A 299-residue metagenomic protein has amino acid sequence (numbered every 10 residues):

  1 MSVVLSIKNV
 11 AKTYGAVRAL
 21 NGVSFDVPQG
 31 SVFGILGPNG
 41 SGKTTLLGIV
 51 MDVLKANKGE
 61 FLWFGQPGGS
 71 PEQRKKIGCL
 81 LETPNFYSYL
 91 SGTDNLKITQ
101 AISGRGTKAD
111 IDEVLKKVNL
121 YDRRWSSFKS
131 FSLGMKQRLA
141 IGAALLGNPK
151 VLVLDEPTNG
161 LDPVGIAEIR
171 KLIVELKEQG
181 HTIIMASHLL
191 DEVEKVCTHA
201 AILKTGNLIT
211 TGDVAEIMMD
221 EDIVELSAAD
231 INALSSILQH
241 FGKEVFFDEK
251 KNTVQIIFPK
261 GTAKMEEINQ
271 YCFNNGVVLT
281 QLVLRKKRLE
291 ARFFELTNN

Functional and structural regions predicted by a protein language model:
M1-A11, N299: ABC-family P-loop ATPase nucleotide-binding domain
L5, K12-M185, L190-K204, T210: ABC transporter nucleotide-binding domains
Q73, D110, D213, A233-I237 (+1 more regions): Hydrophobic side chains in well-ordered alpha-helices
R105, K243-F247, V278-L282: A short linear hydrophobic-aromatic micro-motif
F128, K251, R285: Residue-level "edge-of-site" marker
R170-Q255, P259: ABC transporter nucleotide-binding domain
K260-N299: C-terminal coupling/interaction segments
